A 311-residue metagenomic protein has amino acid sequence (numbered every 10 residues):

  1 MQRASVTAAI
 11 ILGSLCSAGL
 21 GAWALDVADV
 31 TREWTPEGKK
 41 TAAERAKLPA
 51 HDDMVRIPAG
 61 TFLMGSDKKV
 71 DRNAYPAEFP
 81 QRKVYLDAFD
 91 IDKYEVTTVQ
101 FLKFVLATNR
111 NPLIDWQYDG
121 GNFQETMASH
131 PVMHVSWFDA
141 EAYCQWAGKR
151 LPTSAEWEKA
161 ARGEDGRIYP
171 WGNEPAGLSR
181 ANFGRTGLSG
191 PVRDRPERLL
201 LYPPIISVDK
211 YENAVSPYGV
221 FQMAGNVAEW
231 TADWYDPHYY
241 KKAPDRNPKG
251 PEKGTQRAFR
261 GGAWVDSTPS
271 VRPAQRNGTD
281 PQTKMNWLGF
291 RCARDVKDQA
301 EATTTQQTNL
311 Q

Functional and structural regions predicted by a protein language model:
M1-A8: Bacterial N-terminal signal peptides that target proteins for export
A9-S17: Bacterial N-terminal signal peptides
L25-L48: N-terminal pre-domain segments of enzymes
R45-D115, V135-S136, A224-G225: A short glycine-rich, aromatic-capped structural motif
D52, Q81, L86, M127 (+3 more regions): Short coil/loop residues immediately preceding or within conserved phosphate-binding loops of NTP-utilizing enzyme
I57, L63, D67-K68, N73 (+3 more regions): Functional-site microenvironments in short loops/helix caps that host divalent-cation chemistry
N247-P251, N277-K284: Short proline/glycine-enriched turn/loop segments at secondary-structure junctions
N286-A302: Short, structured beta-strand segments at or near domain termini in extracellular proteins/domains
